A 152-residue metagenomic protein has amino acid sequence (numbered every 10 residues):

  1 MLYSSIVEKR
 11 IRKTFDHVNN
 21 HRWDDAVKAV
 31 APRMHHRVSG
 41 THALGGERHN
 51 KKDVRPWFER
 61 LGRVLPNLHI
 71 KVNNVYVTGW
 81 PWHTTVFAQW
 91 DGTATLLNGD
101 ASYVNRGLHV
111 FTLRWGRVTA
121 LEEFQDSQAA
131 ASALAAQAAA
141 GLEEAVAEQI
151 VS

Functional and structural regions predicted by a protein language model:
M1-S152: C-terminal and inter-domain tail/linker signature
